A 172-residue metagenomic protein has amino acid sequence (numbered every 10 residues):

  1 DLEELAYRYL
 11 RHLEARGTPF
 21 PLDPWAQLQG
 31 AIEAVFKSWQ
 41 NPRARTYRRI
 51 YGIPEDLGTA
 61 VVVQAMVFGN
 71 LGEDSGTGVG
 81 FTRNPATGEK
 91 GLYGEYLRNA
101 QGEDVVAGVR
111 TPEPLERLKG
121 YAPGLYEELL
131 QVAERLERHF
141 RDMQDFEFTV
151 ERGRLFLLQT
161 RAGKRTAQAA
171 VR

Functional and structural regions predicted by a protein language model:
D1-T87, N99, V106-L130: Extended, highly charged
I50, V171-R172: Long, charged amphipathic helices and adjacent flexible linkers at domain junctions
L57-T59, T87-Y93, R152-R154: Short coil/turn connectors at secondary-structure junctions
Q64-A65, G94-E95, Q159: Pocket-edge structural micro-motifs
T87-E103, V132-Q144: Phosphate-binding core of ATP-grasp and ATP-grasp-like enzymes
G102-T111, R165-V171: A short, polar/charged loop-to-alpha-helix boundary motif
R138-G163: Conserved metal-phosphate-binding beta-hairpin within the catalytic cores of diverse ATP-dependent phosphoryl-transfer
